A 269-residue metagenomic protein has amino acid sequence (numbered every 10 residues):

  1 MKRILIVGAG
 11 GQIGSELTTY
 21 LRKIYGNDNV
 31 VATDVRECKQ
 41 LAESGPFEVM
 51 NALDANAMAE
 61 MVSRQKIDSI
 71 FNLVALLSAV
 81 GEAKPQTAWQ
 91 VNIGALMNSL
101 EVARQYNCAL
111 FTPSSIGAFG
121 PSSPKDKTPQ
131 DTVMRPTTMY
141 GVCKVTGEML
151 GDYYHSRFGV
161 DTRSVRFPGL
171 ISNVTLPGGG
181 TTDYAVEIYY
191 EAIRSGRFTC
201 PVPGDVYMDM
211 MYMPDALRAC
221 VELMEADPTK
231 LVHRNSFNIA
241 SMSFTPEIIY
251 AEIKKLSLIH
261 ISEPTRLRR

Functional and structural regions predicted by a protein language model:
I4-K23: N-terminal Rossmann NAD(P)H-binding glycine-rich loop of SDR-like oxidoreductase domains
V7, T33, I70-V74, L110-I116 (+1 more regions): SDR active-site strand-loop-helix element
E43-D54: Rossmann-fold cofactor-recognition segment
A52-V91: NAD(P)H-binding glycine-rich loop region in Rossmannoid oxidoreductase-like domains and their noncatalytic homologs
V91-L96, F111, C143-K144: Short alpha-helix in the Rossmann-fold core of NAD(P)-dependent oxidoreductases
M97-M139: Conserved Rossmann-fold NAD(P)-dependent oxidoreductase catalytic core, especially the SDR/UDP-sugar
D152-Y207, M213-L217, E222: NAD(P)-dependent short-chain dehydrogenase/reductase
A219-S262, R266: Mid/C-terminal beta-alpha module of Rossmann-like enzyme folds, strongest in SDR-family dehydrogenases/epimerases
